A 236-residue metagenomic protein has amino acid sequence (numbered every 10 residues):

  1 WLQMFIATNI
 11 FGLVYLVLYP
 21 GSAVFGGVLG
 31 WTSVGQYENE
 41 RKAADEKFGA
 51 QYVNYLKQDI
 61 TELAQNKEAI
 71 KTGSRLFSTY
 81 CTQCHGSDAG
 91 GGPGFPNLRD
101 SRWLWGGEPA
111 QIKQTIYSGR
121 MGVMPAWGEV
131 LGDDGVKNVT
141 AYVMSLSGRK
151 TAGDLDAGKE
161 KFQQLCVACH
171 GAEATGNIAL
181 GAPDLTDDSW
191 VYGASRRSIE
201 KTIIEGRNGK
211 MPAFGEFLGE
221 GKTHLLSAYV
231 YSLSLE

Functional and structural regions predicted by a protein language model:
W1-Q65, W105-Q111, A126-M144, E216-Y231: Periplasmic c-type cytochrome electron-transfer domains
Y19-F25, I70, L76, G122 (+1 more regions): Hydrophobic, ordered structural segments
E38-R41, S74-D88, G92-W103, A110 (+1 more regions): Membrane-embedded segments
I60, A89, W103, G148-T151: Short, flexible helix-adjacent loops and helix caps
N66-S87, K113-S118, T151-G176, D187 (+2 more regions): Sequence/structural segment immediately N-terminal to covalent heme-attachment motifs in c-type and related
P93, R99-G148, E173, N177-L235: Extracytoplasmic electron-transfer domains, predominantly the class I c-type cytochrome c fold
